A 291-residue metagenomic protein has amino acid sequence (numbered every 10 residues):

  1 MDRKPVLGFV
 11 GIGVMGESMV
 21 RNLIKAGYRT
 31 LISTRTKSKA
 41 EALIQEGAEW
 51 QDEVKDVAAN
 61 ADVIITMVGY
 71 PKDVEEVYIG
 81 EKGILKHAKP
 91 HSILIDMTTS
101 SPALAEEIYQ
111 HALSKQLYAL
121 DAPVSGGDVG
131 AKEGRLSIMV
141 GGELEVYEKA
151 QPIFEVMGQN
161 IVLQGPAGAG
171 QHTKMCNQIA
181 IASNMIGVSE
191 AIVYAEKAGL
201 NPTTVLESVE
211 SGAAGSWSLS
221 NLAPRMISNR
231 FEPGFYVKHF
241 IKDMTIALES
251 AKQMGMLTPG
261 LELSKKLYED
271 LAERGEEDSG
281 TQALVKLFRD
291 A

Functional and structural regions predicted by a protein language model:
M1-T66, M97-T98, D128: NAD(P)+-binding Rossmann beta1-loop-alpha1 motif at the extreme N-terminus of oxidoreductases
M19-V20, K39, I108, I153 (+1 more regions): Hydrophobic residues within alpha-helices that form the first helical element adjacent to the glycine-rich loop
R35-T36, Y70, E143: Residues in the short beta-alpha loop(s) of Rossmann-like NAD(P)-binding domains
V54-L117: Rossmann-fold NAD(P) dinucleotide-binding segment
T66, G134, I138-G141, V162 (+3 more regions): Active-site-proximal catalytic alpha-helix in oxidoreductases
S100-Q178: Rossmann-fold dinucleotide-binding core
Q171, G215-S279, A291: Interdomain hinge/lid region at the active-site interface of Rossmann-like NAD(P)-dependent oxidoreductases
